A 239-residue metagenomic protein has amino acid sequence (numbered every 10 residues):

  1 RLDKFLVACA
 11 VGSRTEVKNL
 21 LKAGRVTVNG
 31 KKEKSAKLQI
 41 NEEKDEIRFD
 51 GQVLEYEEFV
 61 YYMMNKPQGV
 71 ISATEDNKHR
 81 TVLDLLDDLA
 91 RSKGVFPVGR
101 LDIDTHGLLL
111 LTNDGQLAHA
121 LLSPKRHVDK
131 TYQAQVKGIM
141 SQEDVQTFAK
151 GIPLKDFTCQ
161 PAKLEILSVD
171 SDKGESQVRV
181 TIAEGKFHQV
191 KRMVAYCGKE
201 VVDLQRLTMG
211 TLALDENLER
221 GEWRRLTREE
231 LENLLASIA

Functional and structural regions predicted by a protein language model:
R1-A239: Basic, flexible Lys/Arg- and Gly-enriched helix-loop patches that mediate nucleic-acid binding at interfaces with rRNA
